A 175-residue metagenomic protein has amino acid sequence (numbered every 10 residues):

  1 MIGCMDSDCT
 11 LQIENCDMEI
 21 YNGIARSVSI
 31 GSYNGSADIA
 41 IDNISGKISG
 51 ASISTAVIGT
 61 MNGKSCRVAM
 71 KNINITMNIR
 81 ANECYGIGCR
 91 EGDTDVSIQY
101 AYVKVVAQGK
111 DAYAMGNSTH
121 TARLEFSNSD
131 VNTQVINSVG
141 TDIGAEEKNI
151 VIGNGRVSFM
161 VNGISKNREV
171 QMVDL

Functional and structural regions predicted by a protein language model:
M1-S54, I58-R80, I87-Q108, M115-I136 (+2 more regions): Surface-exposed loop/turn motifs in large extracellular/passenger domains
S138-G140, V170: Short, solvent-exposed S/T- and G/P-enriched segments that are highly enriched in secreted/extracellular and lumenal
K166-L175: Residue-level hotspots within well-ordered secondary structure
